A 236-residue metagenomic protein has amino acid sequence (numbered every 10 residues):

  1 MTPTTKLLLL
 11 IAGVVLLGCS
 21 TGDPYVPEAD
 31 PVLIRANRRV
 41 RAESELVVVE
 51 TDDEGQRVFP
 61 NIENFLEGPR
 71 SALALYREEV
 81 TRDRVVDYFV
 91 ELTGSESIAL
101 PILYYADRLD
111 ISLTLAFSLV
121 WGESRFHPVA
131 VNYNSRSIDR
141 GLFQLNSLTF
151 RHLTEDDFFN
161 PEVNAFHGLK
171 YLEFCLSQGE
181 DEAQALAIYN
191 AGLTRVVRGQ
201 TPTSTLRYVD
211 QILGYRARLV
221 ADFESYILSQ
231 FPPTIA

Functional and structural regions predicted by a protein language model:
M1-F89, V220-A236: N-terminal secretory targeting signals
N61-A236: Catalytic glycan-binding domains that act on GlcNAc-containing polysaccharides
